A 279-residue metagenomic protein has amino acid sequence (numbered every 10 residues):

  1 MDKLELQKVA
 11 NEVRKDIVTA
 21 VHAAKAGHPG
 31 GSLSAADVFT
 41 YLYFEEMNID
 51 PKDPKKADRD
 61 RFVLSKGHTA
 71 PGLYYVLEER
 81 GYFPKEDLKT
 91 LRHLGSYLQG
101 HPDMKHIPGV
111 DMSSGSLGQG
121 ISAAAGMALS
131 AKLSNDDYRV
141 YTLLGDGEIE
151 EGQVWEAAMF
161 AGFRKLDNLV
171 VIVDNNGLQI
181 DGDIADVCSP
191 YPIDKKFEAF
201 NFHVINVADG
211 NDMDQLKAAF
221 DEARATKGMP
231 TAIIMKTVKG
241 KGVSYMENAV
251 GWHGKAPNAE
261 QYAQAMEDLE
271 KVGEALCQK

Functional and structural regions predicted by a protein language model:
M1-V13: N-terminal hydrophobic or amphipathic helices/low-complexity stretches enriched in small/hydrophobic/Pro/Gly
A10-A26, D174-N176: N-terminal capping segment at the start of a domain
I17-V21, S32-F163: Cofactor-binding active-site loop characterized by glycine-rich and histidine/acidic residues
V63, V170, N206, A232-I234: Structured core elements
H68-T69, L73, N176-G177, K236-G240: Glycine-rich beta-alpha junction loops
Y74-Y75, D103, Q153-W155, D181-A185 (+1 more regions): Short acidic, glycine/serine/threonine-rich loops at helix termini
G109, S113-S116, I121-A225: Thiamine diphosphate
M213-K279: Glycine/aspartate-rich loop-and-adjacent alpha/beta segment that forms the canonical ThDP
